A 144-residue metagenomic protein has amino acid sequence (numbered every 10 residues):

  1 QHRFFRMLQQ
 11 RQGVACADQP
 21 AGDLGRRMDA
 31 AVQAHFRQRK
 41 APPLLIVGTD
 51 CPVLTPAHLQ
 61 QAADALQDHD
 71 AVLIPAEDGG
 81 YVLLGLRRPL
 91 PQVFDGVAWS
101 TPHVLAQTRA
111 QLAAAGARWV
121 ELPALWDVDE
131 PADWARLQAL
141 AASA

Functional and structural regions predicted by a protein language model:
Q1-R3: Short, polar loop motifs at secondary-structure junctions
R6-P43, T101-V104: Short phosphate-binding loop-to-helix
A34-Q38, Q61, Q111: A generic secondary-structure signal
V47-T49: Active-site acidic Asp-centered loop
L54-D78: Conserved donor-nucleotide/metal-binding helix-loop-beta segment in metal-dependent transferases, i.e., the alpha-helix
L73, L83-G85: Conserved hydrophobic/aromatic beta-strand scaffold that supports enzyme active sites
D78, L86-G116: Catalytic-core segments of class I nucleotidyltransferases/pyrophosphorylases that form NMP-activated intermediates
H103-A144: Conserved alpha/beta core of the MobA/IspD/sugar-nucleotide pyrophosphorylase nucleotidyltransferase superfamily
